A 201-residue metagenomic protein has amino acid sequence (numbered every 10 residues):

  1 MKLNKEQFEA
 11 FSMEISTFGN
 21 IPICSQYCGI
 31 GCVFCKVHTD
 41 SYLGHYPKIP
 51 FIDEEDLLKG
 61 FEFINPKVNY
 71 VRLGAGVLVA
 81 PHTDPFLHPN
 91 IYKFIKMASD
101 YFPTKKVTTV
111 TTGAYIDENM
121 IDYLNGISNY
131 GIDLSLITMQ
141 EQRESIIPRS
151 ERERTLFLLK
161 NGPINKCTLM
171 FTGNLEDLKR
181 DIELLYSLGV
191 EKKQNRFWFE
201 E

Functional and structural regions predicted by a protein language model:
M1-A10, E176-E201: Auxiliary Fe-S-binding modules of radical SAM enzymes
K2-E54: Canonical Radical SAM [4Fe-4S] cluster-binding loop centered on the CxxxCxxC motif and its immediate flanking residues
M13, T17-I21, I30, F61 (+3 more regions): Compositionally biased regions
T39-D56, I64-H88, I95-I116, S128-T155 (+2 more regions): Core AdoMet radical
G60, F94, R154-T155, D181 (+1 more regions): Aromatic/hydrophobic pocket-lining residues that form π-stacking "cages" and hydrophobic walls in ligand
H88-Y92, I116-N125, L178-I182: Distinct, well-ordered alpha-helical segments
M97-Y101, D122-N129, K160, E183-G189: Short, surface-exposed basic-aromatic patches at helix termini and helix-loop junctions that form
